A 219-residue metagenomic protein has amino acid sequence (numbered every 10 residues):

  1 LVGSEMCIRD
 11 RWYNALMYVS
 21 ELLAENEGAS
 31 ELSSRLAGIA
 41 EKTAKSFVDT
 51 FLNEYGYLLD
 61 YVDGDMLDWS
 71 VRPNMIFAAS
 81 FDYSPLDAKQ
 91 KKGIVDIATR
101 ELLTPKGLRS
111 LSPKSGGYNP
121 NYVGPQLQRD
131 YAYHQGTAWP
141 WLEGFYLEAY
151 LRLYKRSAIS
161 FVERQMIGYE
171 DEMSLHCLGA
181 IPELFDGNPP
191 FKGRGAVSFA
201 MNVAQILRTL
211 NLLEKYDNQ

Functional and structural regions predicted by a protein language model:
L1-C7: Short, small-residue-biased leader/transition segments that mark boundaries at the very start of proteins
S4, K42-W139, I167-Q219: Extended glycan-interaction surfaces of carbohydrate-active proteins
D10-A29, F77-A88, G144-S157, Q205-N218: Well-ordered alpha-helical scaffold segments within catalytic/enzyme domains
L16, I39-T43: Amphipathic alpha-helical segments with low aromatic content
S33-L36, A40, K91, V162: Hydrophobic packing residues in well-ordered alpha-helices of helical domains and bundles
A149-L175: C-terminal hydrophobic structural anchor segments that stabilize assembly/packing rather than catalytic chemistry
